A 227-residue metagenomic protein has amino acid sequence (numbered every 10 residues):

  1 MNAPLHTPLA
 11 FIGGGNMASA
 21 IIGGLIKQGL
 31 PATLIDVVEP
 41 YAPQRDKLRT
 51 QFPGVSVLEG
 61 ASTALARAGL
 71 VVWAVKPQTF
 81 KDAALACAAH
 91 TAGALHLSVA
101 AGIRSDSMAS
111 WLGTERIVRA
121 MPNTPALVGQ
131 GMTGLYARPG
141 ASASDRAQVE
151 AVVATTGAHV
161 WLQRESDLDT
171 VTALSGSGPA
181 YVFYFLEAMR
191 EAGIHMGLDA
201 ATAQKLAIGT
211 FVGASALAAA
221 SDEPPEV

Functional and structural regions predicted by a protein language model:
M1-G60, W111, G131, I194-H195: NAD(P)+-binding Rossmann beta1-loop-alpha1 motif at the extreme N-terminus of oxidoreductases
L9, I117, D167-A173, E226-V227: Short pre-catalytic strand/loop immediately N-terminal to key active-site residues, enriched for Gly-Thr
A20, K47, D82-A83, S107 (+1 more regions): Phosphate- and divalent-cation-binding pockets in alpha/beta enzyme and binding domains that engage nucleotide-derived
A32-I35, G93-A94, R116, A201: Short acidic capping loops at alpha-helix termini that bridge into adjacent secondary structure
A42, F52, A61-L135, P139: Rossmann-like NAD(P)(H) cofactor-binding subdomain of soluble oxidoreductases
S107-R116, M132-T170, F183-A220: Internal alpha-helical scaffold of NAD(P)-dependent oxidoreductase catalytic cores
G178: Aromatic-residue-lined binding/catalytic grooves and analogous aromatic/hydrophobic interfacial grooves in multimeric
